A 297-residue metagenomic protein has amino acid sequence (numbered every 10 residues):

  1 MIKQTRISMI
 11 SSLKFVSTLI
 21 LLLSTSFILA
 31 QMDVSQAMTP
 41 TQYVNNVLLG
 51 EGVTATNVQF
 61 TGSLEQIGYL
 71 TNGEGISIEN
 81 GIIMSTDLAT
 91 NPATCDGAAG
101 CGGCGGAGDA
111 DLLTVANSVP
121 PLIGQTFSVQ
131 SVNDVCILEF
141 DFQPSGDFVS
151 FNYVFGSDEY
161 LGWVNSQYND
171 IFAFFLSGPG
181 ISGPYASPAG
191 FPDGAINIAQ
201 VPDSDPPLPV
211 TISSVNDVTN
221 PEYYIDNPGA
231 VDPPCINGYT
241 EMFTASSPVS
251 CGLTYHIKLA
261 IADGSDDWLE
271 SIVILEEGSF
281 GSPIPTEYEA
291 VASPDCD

Functional and structural regions predicted by a protein language model:
M1-V34: Bacterial Sec-dependent N-terminal signal peptides
Q31-C296: Aromatic (Trp/Tyr/Phe) and Gly/Pro-enriched flexible surface segments
